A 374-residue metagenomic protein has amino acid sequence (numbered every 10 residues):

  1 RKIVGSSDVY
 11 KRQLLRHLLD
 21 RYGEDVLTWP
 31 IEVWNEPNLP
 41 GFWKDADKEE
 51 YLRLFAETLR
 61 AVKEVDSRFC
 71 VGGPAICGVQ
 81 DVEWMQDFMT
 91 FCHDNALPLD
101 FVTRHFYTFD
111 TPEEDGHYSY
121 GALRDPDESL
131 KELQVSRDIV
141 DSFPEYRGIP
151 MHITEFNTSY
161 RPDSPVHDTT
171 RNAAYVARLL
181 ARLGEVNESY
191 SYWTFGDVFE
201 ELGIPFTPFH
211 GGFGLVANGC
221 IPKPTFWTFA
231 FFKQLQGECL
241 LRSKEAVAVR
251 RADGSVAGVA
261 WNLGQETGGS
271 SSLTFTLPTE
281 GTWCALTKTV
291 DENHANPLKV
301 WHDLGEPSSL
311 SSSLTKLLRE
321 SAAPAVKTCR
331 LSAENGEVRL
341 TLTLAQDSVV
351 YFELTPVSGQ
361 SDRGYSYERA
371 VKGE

Functional and structural regions predicted by a protein language model:
R1-G5, Y10: Single conserved hydrophobic/aromatic residue that forms the stacking wall/gate of nucleotide- or nucleobase-binding
R16-V26, F91-P98: Acidic (Asp/Glu)-rich catalytic clusters
W29-E36, T154: Short, conserved phosphate-binding/catalytic loop or strand-edge motifs used in phosphoryl-/nucleotidyl-transfer
K48-R182, V186-E188, T207: Noncatalytic carbohydrate-binding groove/subsite architecture in carbohydrate-active enzymes
H152-S271: Aromatic/acidic polysaccharide-binding cleft in carbohydrate-active enzymes
S243-D303, T343-T355, S361: Carbohydrate-binding surface patches
T279-L340, R363: Acidic, Ser/Thr/Pro-rich beta/coil linker or hinge segments at domain junctions
V357-E374: Terminal connector regions
